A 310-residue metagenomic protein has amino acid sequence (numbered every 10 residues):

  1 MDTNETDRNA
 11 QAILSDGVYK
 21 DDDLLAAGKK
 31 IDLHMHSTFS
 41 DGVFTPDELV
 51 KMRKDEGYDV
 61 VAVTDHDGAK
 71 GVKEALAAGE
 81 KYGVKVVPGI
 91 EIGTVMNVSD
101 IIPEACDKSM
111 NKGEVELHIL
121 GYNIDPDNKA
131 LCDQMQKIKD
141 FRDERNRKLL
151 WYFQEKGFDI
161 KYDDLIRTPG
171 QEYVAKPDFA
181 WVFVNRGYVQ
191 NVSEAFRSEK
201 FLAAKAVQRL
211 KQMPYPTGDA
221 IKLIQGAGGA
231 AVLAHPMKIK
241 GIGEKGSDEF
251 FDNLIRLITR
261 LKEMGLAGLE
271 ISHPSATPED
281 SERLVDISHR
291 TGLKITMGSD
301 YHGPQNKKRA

Functional and structural regions predicted by a protein language model:
E5-D22, A26-S40, F44-T45, E56 (+1 more regions): Domain-core and long-helix interface of multi-subunit machines
L25-A175, M264, E270-K308: A metal-dependent hydrolase metal-coordination microenvironment
